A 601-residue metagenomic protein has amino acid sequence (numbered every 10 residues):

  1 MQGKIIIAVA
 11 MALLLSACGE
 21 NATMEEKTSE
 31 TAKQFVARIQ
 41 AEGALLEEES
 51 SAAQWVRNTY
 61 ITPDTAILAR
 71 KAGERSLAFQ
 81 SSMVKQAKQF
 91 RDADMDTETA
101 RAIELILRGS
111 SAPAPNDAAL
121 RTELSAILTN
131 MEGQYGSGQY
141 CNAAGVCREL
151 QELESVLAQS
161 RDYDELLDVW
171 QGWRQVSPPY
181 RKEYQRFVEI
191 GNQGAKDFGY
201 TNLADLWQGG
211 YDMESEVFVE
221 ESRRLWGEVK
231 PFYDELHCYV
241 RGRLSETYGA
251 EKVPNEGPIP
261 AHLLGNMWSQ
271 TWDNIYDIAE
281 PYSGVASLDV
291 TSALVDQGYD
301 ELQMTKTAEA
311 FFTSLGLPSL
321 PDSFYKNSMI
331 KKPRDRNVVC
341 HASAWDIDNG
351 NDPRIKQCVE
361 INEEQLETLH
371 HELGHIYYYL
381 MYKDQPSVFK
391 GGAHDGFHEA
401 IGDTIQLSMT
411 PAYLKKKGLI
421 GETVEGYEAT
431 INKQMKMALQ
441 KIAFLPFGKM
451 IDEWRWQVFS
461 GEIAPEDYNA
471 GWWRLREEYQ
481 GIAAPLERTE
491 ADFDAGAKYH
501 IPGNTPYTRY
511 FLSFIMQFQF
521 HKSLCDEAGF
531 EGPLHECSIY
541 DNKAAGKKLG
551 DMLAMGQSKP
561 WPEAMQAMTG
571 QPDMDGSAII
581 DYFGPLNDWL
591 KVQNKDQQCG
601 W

Functional and structural regions predicted by a protein language model:
M1-I6: Bacterial N-terminal signal peptides that target proteins for export
L15-A17: C-terminal motif of bacterial Sec signal peptides marking the signal peptidase cleavage site
A22-A32, D64-T65, N202, T271-L288 (+10 more regions): C-terminal, non-catalytic "cap/extension" segments appended to globular domains
A22-R186, A204, K498, T505-T508 (+4 more regions): N-terminal helix-rich structural modules
G145-E152, Q159, Q185-K356, G426-Q434 (+1 more regions): Active-site-proximal, well-structured secondary-structure segments within enzyme catalytic domains
A204-D205, G209, Y379-T404, G418: Post-HEXXH active-site segment of zinc metalloproteases
S222-F232, G392-T430: Post-HExxH zinc-binding segment in Zn-dependent metallohydrolases
E364-L380, E399-D403, W454: Active-site recognition of the HExxH zinc-binding catalytic motif
